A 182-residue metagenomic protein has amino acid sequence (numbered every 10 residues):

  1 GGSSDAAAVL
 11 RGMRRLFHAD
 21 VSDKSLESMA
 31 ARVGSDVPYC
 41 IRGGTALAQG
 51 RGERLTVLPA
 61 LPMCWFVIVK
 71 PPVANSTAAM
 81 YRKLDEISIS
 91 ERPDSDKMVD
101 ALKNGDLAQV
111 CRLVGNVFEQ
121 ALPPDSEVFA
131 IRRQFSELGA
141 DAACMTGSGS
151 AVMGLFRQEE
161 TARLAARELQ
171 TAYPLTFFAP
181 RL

Functional and structural regions predicted by a protein language model:
G1-D23: DPxDG-like acidic metal-binding loop motif
G1-G2, M145-S150: Glycine-rich beta-strand-to-loop/alpha-helix junction loops that act as flexible
G12-A19, T45, Q158-A162: A glycine- and small-aliphatic-rich helix-loop capping segment at beta-alpha/alpha-beta transitions that lines
S22-R32, V114, R163-A166: Short, well-structured alpha-helical segments that form the helix of a local strand-helix-strand
R42, L47-A142, R157-E160, R167-Q170 (+1 more regions): Conserved, helical-rich catalytic subdomain that frames metal- and/or nucleotide-binding sites in enzyme alpha/beta
S150-R157: Short beta-strand->loop micro-motif that forms the acidic, two-metal-ion catalytic signature in nucleotide-processing
